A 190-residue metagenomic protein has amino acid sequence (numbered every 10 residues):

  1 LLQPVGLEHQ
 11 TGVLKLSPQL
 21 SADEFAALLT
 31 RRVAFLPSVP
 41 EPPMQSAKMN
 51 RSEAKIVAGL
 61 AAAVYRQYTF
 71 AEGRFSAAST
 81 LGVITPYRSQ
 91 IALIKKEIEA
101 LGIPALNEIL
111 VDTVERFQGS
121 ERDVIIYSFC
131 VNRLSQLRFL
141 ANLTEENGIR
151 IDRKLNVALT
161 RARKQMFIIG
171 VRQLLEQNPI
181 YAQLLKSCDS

Functional and structural regions predicted by a protein language model:
L1-A63, S120-R122, V157-R163, I168-S190: Helicase-core coupling region on the C-terminal RecA-like lobe
Q19, E108-R116: A short, well-structured beta->alpha microelement
P40-E41, R88-Q90, R116, V131-R133 (+1 more regions): Short, glycine-/Ser/Thr-/acidic-enriched flexible segments
M44-S52, R74, F117, A141-G148: Short, contiguous acidic/charged loop-to-helix segments that flank catalytic cores in large enzymes
A63-V111: Conserved helicase motor "Helicase C" RecA-like lobe of SF1/SF2 P-loop NTPases
S89-K96, R122-D123, N178-I180: A short acidic (Asp/Glu
D112, Q118-N132, Q136-N142, V157 (+1 more regions): A short beta-strand element within the Helicase C-terminal
V131-I151, L155, A182-L184, D189: Conserved C-terminal motor-coupling region of P-loop helicases
